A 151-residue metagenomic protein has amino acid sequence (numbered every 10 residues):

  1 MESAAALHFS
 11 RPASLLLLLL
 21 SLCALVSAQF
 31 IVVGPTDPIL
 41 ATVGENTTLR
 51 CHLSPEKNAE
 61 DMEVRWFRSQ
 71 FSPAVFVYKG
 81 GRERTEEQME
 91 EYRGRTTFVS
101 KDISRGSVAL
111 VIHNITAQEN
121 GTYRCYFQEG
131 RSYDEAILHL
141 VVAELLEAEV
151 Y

Functional and structural regions predicted by a protein language model:
M1-I39: N-terminal Sec-dependent signal peptide, specifically the hydrophobic helical h-region
L19-V33, F67-S72, S132, L138-Y151: Flexible inter-domain hinge/linker segments at boundaries of tandem extracellular adhesion modules
V33-T36, G80, V108-L110: Short structured motifs
P38, E63, E135-H139: Well-ordered beta-strand positions in beta-sheet-rich domains
T42-G44: Solvent-exposed, conformationally flexible loop/turn segments
N46, R50-H52, R93-V141: Ligand-binding face of N-terminal immunoglobulin V-set domains in extracellular IgSF glycoproteins
S54-R95: N-terminal V-set
